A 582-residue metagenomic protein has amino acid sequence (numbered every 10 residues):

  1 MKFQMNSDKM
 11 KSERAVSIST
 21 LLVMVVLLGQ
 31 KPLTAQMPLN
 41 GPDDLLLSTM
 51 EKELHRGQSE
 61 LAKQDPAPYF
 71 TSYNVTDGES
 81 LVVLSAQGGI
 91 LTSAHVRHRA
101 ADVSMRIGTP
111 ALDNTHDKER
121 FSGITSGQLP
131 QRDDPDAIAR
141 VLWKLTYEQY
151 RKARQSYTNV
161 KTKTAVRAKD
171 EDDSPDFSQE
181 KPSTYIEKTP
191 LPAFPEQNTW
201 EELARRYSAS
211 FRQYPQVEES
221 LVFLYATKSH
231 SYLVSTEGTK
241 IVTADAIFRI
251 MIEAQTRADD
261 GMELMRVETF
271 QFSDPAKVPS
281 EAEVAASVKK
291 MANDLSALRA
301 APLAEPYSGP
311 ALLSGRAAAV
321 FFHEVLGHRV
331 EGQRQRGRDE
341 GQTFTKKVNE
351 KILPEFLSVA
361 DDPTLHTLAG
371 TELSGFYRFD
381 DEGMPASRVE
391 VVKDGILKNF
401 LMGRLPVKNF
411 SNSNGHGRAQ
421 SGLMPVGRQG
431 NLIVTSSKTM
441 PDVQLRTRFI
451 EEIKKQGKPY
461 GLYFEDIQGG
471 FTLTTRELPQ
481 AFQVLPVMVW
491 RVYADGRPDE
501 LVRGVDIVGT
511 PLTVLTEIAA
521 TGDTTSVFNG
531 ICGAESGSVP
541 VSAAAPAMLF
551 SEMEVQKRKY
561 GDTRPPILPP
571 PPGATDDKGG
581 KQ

Functional and structural regions predicted by a protein language model:
M1-A15: N-terminal secretory signal peptides that target proteins for export/translocation
S17-K31: Bacterial N-terminal signal peptides
A35-F379, M384, K393-I396, N409 (+6 more regions): Active-site bordering "gate/hinge" segments that shape substrate access to catalytic or cofactor-binding pockets
A244, L401, L501-R503: Short linear motifs in exposed loops
R266-T269, G403-L405, R503-V505: Residue-level structural signal for beta-strand termini and adjacent loop
G375, T435-T513, N529-S536: Hydrophobic alpha-helical bundle architecture
P385-S387, V487-M488: Short loop/turn microsegments at loop-to-beta-strand junctions
K398-E452: C-terminal, non-catalytic macromolecule-binding modules
